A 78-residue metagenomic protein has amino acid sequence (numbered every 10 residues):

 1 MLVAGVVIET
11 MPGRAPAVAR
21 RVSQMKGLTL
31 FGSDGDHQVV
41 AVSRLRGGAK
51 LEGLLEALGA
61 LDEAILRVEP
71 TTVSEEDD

Functional and structural regions predicted by a protein language model:
M1-D78: Long, contiguous binding/interaction regions
